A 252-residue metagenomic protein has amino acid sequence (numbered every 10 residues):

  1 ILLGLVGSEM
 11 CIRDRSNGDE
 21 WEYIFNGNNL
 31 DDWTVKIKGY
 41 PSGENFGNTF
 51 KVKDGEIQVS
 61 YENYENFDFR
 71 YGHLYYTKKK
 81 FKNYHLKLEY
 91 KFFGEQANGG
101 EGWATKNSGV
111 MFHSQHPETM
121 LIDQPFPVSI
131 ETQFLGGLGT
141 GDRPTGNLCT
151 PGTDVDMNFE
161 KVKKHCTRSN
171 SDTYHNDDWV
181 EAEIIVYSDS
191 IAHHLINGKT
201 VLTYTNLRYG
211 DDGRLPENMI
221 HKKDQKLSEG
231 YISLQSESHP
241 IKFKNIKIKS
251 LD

Functional and structural regions predicted by a protein language model:
I1-I12: Single conserved hydrophobic/aromatic residue that forms the stacking wall/gate of nucleotide- or nucleobase-binding
R13-D252: Carbohydrate-interacting regions of secretory-pathway proteins
